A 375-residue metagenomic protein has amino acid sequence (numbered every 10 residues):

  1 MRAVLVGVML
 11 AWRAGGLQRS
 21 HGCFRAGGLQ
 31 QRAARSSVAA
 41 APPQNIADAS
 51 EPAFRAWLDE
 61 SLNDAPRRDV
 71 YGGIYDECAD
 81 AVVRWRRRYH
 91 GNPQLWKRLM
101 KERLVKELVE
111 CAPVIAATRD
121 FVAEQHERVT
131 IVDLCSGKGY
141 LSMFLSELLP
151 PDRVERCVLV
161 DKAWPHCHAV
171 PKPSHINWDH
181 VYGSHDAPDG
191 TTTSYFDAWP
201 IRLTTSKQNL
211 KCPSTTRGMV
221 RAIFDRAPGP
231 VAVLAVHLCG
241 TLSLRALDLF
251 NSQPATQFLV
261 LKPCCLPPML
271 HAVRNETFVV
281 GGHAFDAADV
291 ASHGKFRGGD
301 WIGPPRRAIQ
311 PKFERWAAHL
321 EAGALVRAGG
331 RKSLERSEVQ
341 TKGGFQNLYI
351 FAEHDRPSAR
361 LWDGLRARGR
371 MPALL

Functional and structural regions predicted by a protein language model:
M1-C23: N-terminal chloroplast transit peptides
F24, G28-L375: Class I S-adenosyl-L-methionine
